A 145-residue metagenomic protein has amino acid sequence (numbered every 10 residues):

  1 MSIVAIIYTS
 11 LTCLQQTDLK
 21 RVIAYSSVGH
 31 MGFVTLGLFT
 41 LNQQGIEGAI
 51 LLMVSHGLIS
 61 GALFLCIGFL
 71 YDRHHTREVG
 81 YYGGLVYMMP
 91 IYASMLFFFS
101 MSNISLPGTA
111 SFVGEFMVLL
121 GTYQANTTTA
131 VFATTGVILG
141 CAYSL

Functional and structural regions predicted by a protein language model:
M1-L145: Hydrophobic transmembrane alpha-helices and their helix-loop junctions in integral membrane proteins
